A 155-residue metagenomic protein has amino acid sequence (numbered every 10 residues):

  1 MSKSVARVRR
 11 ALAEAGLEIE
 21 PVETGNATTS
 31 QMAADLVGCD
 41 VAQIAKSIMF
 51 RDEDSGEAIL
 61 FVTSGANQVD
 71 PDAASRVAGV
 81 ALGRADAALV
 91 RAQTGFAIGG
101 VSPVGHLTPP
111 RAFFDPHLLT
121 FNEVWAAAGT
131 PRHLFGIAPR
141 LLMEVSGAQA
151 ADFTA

Functional and structural regions predicted by a protein language model:
M1-A155: Extended, low-hydrophobicity, polar/charged segments
